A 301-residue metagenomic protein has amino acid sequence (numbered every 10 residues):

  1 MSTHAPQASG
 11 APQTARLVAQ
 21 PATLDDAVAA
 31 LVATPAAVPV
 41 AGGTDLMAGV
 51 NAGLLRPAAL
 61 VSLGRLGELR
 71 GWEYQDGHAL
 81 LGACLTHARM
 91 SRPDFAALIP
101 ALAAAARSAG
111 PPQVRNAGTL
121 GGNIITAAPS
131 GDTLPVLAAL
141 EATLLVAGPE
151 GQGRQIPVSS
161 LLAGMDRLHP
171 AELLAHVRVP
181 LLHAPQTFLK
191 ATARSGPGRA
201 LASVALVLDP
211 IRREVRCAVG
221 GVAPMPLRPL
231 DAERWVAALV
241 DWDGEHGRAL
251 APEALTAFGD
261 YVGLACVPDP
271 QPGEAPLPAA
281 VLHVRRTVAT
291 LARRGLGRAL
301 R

Functional and structural regions predicted by a protein language model:
M1-R301: C-terminal structural segment of proteins
